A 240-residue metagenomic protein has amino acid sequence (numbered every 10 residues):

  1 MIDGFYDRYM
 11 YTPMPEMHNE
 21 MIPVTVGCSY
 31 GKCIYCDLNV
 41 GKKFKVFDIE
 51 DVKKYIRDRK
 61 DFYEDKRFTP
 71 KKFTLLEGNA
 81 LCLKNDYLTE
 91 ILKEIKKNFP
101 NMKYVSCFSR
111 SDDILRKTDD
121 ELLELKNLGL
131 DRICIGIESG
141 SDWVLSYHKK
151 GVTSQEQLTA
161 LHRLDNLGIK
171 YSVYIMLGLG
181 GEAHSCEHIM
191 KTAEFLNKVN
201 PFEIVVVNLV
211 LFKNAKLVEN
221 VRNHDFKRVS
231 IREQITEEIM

Functional and structural regions predicted by a protein language model:
M1-Y11, M240: Radical SAM enzyme core and accessory elements
D7-K54: Canonical Radical SAM [4Fe-4S] cluster-binding loop centered on the CxxxCxxC motif and its immediate flanking residues
C28, C36, V52, L75 (+3 more regions): Conserved, mostly hydrophobic/aromatic
K32, D37, G129, G168 (+1 more regions): Conserved functional loop/turn residues at catalytic and ligand-binding sites
F44-D51, L83, Y87, D120 (+3 more regions): Alpha-helix N-cap and loop-to-helix initiation/capping positions
D61-N166: Conserved SAM/AdoMet-binding glycine-rich loop
R132, Q155-L217, R232-I239: Conserved C-terminal portion of the radical SAM core fold that forms the substrate/S-adenosylmethionine-binding
V218-K227: Short glycine/proline- and charge-enriched loop/turn segments that cap or connect secondary-structure elements
